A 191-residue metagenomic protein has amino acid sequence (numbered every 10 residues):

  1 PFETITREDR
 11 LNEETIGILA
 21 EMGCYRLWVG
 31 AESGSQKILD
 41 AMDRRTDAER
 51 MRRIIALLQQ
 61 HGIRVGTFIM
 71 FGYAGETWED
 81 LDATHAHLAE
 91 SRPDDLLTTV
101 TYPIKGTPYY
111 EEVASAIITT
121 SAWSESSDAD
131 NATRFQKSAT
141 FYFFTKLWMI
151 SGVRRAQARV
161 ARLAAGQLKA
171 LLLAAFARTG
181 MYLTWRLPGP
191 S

Functional and structural regions predicted by a protein language model:
P1-G66, F71: Conserved SAM/AdoMet-binding glycine-rich loop
Q36, G75, K105-G106: Generic structural signal for helix capping and beta-alpha/helix-loop junctions
L39, G75, V113: Active-site-proximal flexible loops/turns
T46, E76-E79: Residue-level signal for the nucleotide or nucleotide-sugar donor/cofactor binding architecture
R64, E79-S191: C-terminal accessory regions of radical SAM enzymes
